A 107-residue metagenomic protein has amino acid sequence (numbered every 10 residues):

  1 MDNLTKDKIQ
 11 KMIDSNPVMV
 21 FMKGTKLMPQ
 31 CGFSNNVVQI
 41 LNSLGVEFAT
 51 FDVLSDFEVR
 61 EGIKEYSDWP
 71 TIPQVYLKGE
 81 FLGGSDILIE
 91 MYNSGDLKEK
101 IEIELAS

Functional and structural regions predicted by a protein language model:
M1-L4: Short gly/ser/thr-rich secondary-structure transition/capping motifs
Q10-E47: Local sequence-structure signature of Cys/Sec-based thiol-disulfide redox active-site neighborhoods
F21, Q74-K78: Acidic beta-strand-to-loop metal/phosphate-binding motif
V46-G62: Thiol-based oxidoreductase modules, predominantly thioredoxin-like and allied folds used for disulfide exchange
E65-T71: Thiol/disulfide oxidoreductase modules built on the thioredoxin-like
L77-A106: Non-catalytic, surface beta->alpha helical segment in thiol-disulfide oxidoreductase systems
